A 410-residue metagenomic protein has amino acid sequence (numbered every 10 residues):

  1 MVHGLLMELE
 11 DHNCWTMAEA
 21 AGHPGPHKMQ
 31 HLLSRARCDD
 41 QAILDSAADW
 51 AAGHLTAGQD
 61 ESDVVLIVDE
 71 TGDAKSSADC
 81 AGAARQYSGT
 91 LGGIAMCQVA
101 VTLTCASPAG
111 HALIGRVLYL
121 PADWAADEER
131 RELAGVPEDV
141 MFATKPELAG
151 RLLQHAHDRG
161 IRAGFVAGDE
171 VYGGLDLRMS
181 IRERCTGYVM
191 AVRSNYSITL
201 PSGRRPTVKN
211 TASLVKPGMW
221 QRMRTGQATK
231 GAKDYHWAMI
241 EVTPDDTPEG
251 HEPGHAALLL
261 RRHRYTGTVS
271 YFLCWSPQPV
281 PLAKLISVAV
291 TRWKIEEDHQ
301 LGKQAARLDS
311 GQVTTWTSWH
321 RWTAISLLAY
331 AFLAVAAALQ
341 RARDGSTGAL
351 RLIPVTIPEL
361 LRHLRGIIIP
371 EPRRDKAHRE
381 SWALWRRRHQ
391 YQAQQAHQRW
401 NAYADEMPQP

Functional and structural regions predicted by a protein language model:
M1-A167, V171-G187, S194-S197, E406-P408: Conserved, well-structured functional cores that handle cations and Mg-NTP chemistry
L5, L120, A134, E138-M141 (+4 more regions): A short, flexible helix-boundary coil/loop motif
L5, L9, A21, L33-A36 (+4 more regions): Generic structural signal for hydrophobic core residues of well-folded globular domains
W15, C97, S270, A283 (+1 more regions): Non-catalytic, well-ordered alpha-helical scaffold segments
V68, G72, W220-R222, V280-V313: Short amphipathic alpha-helical "interface-anchor" segments enriched in bulky aromatics
T90-M96, H263, V313-T323: Structural motif
V99, K294, D298, A324-L327: Catalytic-loop motifs flanking and including active-site residues across diverse enzymes
D246-V280, W293: Charge-patterned, long linear interaction tracts outside catalytic cores
